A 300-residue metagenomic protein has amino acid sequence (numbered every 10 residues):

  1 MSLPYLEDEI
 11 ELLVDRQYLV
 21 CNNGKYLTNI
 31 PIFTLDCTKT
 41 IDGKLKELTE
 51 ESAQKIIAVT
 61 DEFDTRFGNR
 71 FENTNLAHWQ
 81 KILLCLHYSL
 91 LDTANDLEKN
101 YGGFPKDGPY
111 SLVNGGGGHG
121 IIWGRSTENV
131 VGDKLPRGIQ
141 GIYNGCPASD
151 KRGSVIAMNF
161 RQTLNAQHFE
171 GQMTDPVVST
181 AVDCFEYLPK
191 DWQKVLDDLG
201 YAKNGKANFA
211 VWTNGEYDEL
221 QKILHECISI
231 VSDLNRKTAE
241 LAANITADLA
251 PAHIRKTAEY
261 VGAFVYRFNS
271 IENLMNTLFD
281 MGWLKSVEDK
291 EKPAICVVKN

Functional and structural regions predicted by a protein language model:
L3-P4, G24, N29-P31, D42-N144: Extended alpha-helical scaffolding regions
L3-R16, V20-C21, F185-D198: Short amphipathic alpha-helical interaction segments
E7-N22, Y26-T28, K46, E50 (+2 more regions): Generic ordered-secondary-structure signal
N22-L27, P31-F33, N204-F209: Short, Lys/Arg-rich nucleic-acid/phosphate-binding segment
I30-F67, N214-L241: Short, amphipathic alpha-helical interaction segments positioned at domain boundaries
R125-N300: Long, contiguous all-alpha helical interaction modules
